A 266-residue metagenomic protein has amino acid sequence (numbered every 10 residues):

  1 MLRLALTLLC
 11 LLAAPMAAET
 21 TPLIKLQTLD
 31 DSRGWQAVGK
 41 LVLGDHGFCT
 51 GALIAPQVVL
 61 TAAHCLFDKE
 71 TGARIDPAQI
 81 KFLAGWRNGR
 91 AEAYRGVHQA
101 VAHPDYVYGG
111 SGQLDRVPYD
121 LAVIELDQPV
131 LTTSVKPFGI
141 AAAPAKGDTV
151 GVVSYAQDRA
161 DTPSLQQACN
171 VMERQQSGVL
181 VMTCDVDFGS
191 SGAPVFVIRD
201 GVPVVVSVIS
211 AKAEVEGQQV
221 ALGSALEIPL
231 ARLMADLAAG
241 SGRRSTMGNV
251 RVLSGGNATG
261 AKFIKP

Functional and structural regions predicted by a protein language model:
L2-A55, S164-Q167, I228-P266: Protease-domain processing segments flanking chymotrypsin-fold serine proteases, especially trypsin-like
E19-R33, G44, F67, A73-L131: Conserved catalytic-core segment of clan PA serine endopeptidases
D31-G34, L53-I54, R74-D76, L114-P118 (+3 more regions): Extracellular/periplasmic catalytic domains that process cell-envelope and extracellular macromolecules
A52, K69-T71, D105-D115, E125-D158: Active-site substrate-binding loop(s) of clan PA
A52-L53, D185-I209: Catalytic nucleophile loop of clan PA
Q57, T61: Cytochrome P450 catalytic-core helices
A62-C65, V206-V215: Short beta->alpha transition motifs characteristic of CBS
S111, G178-V181: Short, solvent-exposed secondary-structure boundary/capping segments
